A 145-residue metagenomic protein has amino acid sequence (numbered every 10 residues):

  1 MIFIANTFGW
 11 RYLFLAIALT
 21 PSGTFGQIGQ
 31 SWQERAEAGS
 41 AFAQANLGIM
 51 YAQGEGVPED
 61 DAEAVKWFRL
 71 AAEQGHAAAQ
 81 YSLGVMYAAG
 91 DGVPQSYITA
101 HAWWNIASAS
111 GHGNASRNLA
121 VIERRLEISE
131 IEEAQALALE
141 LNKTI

Functional and structural regions predicted by a protein language model:
G29-Q33, A41-I49, R69, Y81 (+1 more regions): Alpha-helical tetratricopeptide repeat
E37-S40, Q53-E55, D60, E73-H76 (+4 more regions): Short helix-capping/linker turns of helical repeat alpha-solenoids
A45, K66, Y81, H101-A102 (+1 more regions): TPR/TPR-like alpha-solenoid signature
N46-Q53, V57, S82-A89, A120-R125: Hydrophobic face of amphipathic alpha-helices that form TPR/SEL1-like repeat modules and related alpha-solenoid
N114-I145: Terminal, low-structured helical/coil segments at or just beyond the last alpha-helical repeat
